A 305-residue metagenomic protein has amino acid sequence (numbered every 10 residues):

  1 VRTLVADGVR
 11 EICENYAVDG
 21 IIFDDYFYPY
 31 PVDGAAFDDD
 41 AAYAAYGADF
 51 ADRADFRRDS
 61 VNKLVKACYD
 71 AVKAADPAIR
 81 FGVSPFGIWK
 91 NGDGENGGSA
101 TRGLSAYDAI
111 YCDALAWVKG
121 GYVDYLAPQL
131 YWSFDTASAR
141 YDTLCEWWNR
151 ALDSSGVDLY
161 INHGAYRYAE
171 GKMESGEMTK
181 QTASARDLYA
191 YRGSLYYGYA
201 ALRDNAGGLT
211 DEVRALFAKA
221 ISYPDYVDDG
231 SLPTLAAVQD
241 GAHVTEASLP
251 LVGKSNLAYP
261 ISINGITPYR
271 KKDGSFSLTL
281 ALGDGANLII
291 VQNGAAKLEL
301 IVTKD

Functional and structural regions predicted by a protein language model:
V1-Y122, Y131: Polysaccharide-binding and catalytic clefts of secreted carbohydrate-active enzymes
D19-G20, Y125, G193, P260: Residues at the N-termini of beta-strands
F27, P85-G87, H163-A165, G198 (+2 more regions): A mature extracytoplasmic/lumenal domain signature
R53-F81, F86, S138-Y168, I221-V227: P-loop/Walker A phosphate-binding loop and immediately adjacent motor/lid segment at beta-alpha junctions
R80, Y125, G274-F276: Residue-level detection of beta-strand scaffold positions
Y111-A137, W148-G230: Substrate-binding cleft of secreted/luminal carbohydrate-active enzymes
L232-D305: Ser/Thr-rich low-complexity repeats and stalk/linker segments
